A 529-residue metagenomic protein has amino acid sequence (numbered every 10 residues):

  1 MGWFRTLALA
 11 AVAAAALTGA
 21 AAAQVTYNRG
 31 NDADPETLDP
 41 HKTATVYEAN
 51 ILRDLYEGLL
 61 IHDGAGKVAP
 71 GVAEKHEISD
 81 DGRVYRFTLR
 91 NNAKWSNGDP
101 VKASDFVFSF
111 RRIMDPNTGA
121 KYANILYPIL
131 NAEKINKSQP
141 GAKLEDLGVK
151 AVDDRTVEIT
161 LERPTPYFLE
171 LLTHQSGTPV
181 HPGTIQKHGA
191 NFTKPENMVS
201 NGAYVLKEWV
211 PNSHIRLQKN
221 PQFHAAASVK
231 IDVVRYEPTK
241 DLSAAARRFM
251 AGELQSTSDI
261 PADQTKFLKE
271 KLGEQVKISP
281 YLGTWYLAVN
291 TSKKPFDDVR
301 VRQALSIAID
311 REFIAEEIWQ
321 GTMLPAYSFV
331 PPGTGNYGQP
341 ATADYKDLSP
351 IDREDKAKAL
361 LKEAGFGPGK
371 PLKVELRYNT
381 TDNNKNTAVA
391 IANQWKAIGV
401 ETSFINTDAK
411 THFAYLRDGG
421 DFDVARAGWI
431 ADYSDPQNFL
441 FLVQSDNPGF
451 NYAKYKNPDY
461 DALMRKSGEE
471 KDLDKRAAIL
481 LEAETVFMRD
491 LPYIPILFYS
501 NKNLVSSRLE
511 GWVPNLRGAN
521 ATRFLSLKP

Functional and structural regions predicted by a protein language model:
G30-D80, R111, N197-S200: N-terminal lobe/hinge region of extracytoplasmic solute-binding protein
E74-I125, E158, R248, P295: Aromatic- and charge-enriched surface segment that lines or borders ligand/interaction sites
K102-S109, D154-T160, P164, G202-A203 (+8 more regions): Alpha-helical secondary-structure segments
A132-L144, K150, D154-R155, R163-V229 (+4 more regions): Gly/Pro-rich hinge or "lid" segments in bacterial periplasmic/extracellular proteins
K207-Q218, R235-K293, E312, E316-E317: Extracellular/periplasmic solute-recognition and catalytic clefts
P325-E363, T381-N386: Structural transition elements
P350, E401-A414, D418-G420, N438-S507 (+1 more regions): Extracytoplasmic/peripheral linker and loop segments enriched in polar/acidic and small residues with frequent Thr/Pro
N503-P529: Long beta-strand-rich cores associated with HINT superfamily self-processing modules
